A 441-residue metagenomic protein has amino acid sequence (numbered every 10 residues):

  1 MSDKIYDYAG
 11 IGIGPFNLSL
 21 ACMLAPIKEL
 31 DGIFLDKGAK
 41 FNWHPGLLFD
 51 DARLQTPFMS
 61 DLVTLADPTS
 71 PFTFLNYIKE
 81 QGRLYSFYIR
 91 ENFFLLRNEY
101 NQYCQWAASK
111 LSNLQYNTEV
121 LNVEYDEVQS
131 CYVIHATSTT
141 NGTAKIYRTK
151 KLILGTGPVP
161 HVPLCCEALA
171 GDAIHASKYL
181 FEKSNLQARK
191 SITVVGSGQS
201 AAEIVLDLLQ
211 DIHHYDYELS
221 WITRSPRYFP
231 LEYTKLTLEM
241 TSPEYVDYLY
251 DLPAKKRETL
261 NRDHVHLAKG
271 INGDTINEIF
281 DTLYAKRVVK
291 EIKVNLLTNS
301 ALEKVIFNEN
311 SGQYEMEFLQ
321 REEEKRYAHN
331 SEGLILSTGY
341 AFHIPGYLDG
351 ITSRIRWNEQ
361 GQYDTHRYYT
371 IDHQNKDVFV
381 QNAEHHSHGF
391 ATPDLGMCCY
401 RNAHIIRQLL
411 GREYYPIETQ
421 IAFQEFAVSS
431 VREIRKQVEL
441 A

Functional and structural regions predicted by a protein language model:
M1-A39, W43-P45, F87-Q199, E203-A441: Flavin (primarily FAD) cofactor-binding/catalytic cores of flavoenzymes
N42-L47, Q55-I78: Redox-cofactor-proximal catalytic regions of oxidoreductases
L65-R97: A conserved beta-strand/loop capping segment in the N-terminal third of enzymes that catalyze redox or closely related
